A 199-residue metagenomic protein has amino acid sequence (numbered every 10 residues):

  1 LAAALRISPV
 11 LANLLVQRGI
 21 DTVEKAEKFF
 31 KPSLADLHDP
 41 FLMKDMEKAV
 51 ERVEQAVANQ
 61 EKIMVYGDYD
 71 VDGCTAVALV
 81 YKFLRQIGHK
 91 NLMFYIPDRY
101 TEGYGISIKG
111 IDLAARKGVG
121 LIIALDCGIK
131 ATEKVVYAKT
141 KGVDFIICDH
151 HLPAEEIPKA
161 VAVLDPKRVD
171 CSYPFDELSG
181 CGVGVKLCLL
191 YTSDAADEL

Functional and structural regions predicted by a protein language model:
L1-N59: Cofactor-/ligand-binding subdomain signature composed of acidic, glycine-rich, tryptophan-containing flexible loops
P9-V10, A78, G182: A generic alpha-helix surface/boundary motif
K25-L34, Y69, F94, D98-R99 (+1 more regions): Short alpha-helical "patches" and their helix-cap loops
K44-I157, V163-L164: N-terminal small/polar loop signature for handling phosphorylated ligands or for N-terminal nucleophile
L164-F175: Short beta-alpha connecting loops at secondary-structure transitions that line or flank enzyme active sites
K186, L190: Active-site/ligand-binding-proximal alpha/beta "capping" segment
Y191-L199: Single conserved hydrophobic/aromatic residue that forms the stacking wall/gate of nucleotide- or nucleobase-binding
